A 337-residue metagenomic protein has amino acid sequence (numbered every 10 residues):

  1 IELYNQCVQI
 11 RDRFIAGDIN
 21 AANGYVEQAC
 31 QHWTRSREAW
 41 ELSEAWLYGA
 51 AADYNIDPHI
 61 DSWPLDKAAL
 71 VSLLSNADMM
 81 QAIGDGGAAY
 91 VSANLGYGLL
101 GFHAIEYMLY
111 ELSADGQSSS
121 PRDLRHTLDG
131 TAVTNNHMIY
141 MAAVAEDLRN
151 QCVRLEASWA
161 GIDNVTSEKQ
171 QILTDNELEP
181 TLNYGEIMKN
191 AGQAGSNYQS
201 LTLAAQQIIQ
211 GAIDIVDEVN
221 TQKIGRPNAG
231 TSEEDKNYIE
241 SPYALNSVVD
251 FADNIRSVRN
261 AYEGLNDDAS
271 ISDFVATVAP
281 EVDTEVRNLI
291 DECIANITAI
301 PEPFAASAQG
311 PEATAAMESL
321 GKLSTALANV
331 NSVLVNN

Functional and structural regions predicted by a protein language model:
I1-N337: Mature extracytoplasmic or organellar-lumen-exposed domains after removal of signal/transit peptides
